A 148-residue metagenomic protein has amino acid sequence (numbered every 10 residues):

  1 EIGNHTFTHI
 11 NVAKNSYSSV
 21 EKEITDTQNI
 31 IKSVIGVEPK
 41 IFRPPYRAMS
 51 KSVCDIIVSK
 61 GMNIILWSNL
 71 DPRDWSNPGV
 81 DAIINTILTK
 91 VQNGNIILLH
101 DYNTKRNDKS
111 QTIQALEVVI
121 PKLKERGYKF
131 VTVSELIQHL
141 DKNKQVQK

Functional and structural regions predicted by a protein language model:
E1, I10, Y17-K51, D55-S59 (+1 more regions): CE4/NodB-like, metal-dependent polysaccharide N-deacetylase domain that modifies extracellular/periplasmic N-acetylated
I2, E38-P39, I64, F130: Residue-level detector of short coil/turn "hinge" positions at structural boundaries
I2-H5, F42-P44, S68, V133: Active-site neighborhood of phospho(di)ester-bond hydrolases with catalytic His/Asp-centered motifs
N4-T6, I65-N69, L98-Y102: Short beta-strands and strand-loop turn motifs
H9-N15, R73, T104-R106: A short acidic, helix-capping loop that chelates divalent metal ions and anchors anionic groups
K14-E21, R47, N77, D81 (+1 more regions): Soluble non-cytosolic domains of exported or imported proteins
A48, C54-K90, Y128-E135, H139: His/Asp/Glu-enriched short active-site or ligand-binding loop at hydrolase and phosphoryl-transfer sites
K109-K148: C-terminal domain-boundary segment and adjacent tail
